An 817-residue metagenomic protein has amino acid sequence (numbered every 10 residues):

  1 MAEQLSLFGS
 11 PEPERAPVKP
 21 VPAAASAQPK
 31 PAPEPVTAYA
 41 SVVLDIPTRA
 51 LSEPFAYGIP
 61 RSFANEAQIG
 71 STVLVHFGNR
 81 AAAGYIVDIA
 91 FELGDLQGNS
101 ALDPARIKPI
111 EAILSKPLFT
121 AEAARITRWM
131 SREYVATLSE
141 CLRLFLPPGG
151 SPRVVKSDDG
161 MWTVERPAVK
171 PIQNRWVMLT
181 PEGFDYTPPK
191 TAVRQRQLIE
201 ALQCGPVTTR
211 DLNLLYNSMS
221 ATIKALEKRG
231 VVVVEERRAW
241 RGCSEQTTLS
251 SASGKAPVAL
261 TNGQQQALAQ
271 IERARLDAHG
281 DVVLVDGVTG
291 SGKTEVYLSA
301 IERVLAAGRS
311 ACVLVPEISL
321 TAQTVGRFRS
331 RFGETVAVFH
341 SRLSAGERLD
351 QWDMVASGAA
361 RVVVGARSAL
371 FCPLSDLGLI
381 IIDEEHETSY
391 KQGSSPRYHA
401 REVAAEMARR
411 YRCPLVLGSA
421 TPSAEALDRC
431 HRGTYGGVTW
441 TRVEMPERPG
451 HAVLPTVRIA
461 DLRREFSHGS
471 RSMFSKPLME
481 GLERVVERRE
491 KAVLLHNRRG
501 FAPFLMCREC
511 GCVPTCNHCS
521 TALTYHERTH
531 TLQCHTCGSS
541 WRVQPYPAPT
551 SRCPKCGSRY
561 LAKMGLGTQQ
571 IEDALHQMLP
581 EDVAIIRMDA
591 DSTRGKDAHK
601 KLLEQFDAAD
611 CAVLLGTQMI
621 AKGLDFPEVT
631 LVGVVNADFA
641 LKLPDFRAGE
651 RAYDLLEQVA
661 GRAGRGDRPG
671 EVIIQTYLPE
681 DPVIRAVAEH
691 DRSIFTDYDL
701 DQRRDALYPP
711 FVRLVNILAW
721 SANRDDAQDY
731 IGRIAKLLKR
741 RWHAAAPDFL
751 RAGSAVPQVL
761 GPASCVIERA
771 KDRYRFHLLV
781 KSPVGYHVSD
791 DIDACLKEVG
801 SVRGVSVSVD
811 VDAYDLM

Functional and structural regions predicted by a protein language model:
M1-S419, A426, R432-A452, E487 (+3 more regions): Accessory, non-ATPase domains that flank or precede helicase/AAA+ motor cores in DNA-metabolism machines
S251-T261, Q265, A269, H279-Q728 (+6 more regions): Inter-lobe coupling/hinge segments of SF2-like helicase ATPases
F332, L579-E581, R741-A752, G800: Short helix-capping segments at alpha-helix termini
S693-I694, L700-D701, L738-K739, H743-A744 (+2 more regions): Surface-exposed amphipathic alpha-helical segments in non-transmembrane regions that serve as interaction surfaces
D726-L760: Short amphipathic alpha-helix segments
A745, R751-V756, A770-Y774, Y786 (+1 more regions): Nucleotide-binding motor/catalytic cores of P-loop/tubulin-like NTPases across gene-expression machines
L750-S754, Q758-K771, S808-M817: Short proline/glycine- and acidic-rich turn/helix-capping motifs at secondary-structure junctions
